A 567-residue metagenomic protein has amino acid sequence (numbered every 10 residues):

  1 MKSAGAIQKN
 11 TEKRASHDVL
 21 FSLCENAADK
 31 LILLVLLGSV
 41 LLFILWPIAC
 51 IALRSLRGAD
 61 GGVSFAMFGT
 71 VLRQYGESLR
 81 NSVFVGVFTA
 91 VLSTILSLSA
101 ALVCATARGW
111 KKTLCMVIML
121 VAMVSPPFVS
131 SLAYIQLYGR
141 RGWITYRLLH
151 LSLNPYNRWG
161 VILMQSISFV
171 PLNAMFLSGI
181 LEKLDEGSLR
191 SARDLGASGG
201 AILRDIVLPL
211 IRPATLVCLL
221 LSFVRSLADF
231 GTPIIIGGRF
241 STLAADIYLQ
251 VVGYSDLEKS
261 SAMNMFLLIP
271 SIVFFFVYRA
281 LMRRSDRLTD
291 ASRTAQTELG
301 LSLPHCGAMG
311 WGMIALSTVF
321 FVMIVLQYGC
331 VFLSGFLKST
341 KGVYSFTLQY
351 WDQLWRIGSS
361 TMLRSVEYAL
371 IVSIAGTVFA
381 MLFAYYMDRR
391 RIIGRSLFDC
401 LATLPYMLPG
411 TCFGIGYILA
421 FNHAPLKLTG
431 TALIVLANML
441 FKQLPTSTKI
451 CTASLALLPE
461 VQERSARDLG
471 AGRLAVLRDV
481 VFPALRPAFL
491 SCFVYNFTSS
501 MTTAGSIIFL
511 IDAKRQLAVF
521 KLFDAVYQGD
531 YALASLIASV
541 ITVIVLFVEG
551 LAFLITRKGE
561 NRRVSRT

Functional and structural regions predicted by a protein language model:
M1-V35, A280-T318, L554-T567: Transmembrane alpha-helical segments of polytopic membrane transport and secretion proteins
A28-A59, V71-E182, L210-G231, A262-A280 (+5 more regions): Membrane-water interface segments at the C-terminal ends of transmembrane alpha-helices in multi-pass inner-membrane
V63-L72, F346-W355: A short amphipathic helical element positioned immediately N-terminal to and/or at the very start of a transmembrane
L195-A197, P209, L469-A471, P483: Glycine/proline-centered hinge or cleavage motifs at structural transition points of membrane proteins
S198, D286-L303, T340-L354: Juxtamembrane inter-helical linkers in multi-pass membrane proteins
F230-Y254, S339-V343, A504-Y531, S565-T567: Glycine-rich helix-loop "coupling/hinge" segments at transmembrane-helix boundaries in multipass transporters
A245-P270: Helix-loop-helix hairpin linking two adjacent transmembrane segments in secondary transporters
